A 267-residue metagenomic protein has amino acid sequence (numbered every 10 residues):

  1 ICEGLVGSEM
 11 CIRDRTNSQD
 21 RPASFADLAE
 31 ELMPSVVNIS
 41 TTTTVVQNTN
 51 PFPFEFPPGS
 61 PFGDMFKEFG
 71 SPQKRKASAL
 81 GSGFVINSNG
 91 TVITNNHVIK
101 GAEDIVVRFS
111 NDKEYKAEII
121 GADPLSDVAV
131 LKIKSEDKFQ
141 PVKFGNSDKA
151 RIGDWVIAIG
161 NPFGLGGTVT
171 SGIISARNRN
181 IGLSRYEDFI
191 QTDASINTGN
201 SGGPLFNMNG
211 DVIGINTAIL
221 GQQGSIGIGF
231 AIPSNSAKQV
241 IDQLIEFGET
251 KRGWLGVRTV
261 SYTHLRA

Functional and structural regions predicted by a protein language model:
I1-I12, H264-A267: Single conserved hydrophobic/aromatic residue that forms the stacking wall/gate of nucleotide- or nucleobase-binding
R13-R266: Serine-dependent protease modules
